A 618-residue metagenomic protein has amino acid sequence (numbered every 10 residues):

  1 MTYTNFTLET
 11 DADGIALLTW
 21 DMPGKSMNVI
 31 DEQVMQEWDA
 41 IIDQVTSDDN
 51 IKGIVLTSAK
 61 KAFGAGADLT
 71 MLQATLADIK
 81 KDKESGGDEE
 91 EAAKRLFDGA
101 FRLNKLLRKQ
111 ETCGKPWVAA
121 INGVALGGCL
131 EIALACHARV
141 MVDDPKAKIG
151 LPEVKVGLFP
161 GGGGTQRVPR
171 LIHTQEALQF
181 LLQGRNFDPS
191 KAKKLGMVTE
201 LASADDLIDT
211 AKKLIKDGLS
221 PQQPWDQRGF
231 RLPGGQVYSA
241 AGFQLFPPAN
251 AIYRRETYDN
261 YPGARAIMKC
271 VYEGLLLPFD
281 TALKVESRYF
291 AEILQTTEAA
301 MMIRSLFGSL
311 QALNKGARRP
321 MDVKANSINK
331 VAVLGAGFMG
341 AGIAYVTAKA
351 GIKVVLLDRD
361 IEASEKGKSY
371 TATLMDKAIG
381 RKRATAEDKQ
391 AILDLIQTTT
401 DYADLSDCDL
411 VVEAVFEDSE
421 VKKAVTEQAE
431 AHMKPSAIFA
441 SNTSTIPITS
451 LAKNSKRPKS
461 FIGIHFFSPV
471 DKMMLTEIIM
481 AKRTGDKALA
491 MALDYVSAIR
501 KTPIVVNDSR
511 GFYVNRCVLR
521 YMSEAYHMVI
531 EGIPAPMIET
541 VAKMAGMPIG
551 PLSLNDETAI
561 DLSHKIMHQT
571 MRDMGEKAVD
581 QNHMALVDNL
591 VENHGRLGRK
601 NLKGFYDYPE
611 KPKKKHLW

Functional and structural regions predicted by a protein language model:
M1-T57: Conserved CoA-thioester-binding segment of acyl-CoA-metabolizing enzymes
T4, D11, D21-P23, L72-I79 (+7 more regions): N-terminal glycine-rich phosphate-binding loop for ADP-containing cofactors
Q33, S47, K60-A77, N104-L107: Amphipathic alpha-helical interaction surfaces in cytosolic regulatory modules
K61-A65, L126-G127, I446-P447: Short, active-site-adjacent cap segments at secondary-structure transitions
L106-A119: Conserved catalytic cysteine-centered active-site region of acyl-thioester-dependent Claisen-condensing enzymes
A119-C129: Gly/Ser-rich catalytic serine loop of serine hydrolases
G127, P145-G150: Short glycine/proline-centered loop/turn elements that form peptide/ligand docking sites
